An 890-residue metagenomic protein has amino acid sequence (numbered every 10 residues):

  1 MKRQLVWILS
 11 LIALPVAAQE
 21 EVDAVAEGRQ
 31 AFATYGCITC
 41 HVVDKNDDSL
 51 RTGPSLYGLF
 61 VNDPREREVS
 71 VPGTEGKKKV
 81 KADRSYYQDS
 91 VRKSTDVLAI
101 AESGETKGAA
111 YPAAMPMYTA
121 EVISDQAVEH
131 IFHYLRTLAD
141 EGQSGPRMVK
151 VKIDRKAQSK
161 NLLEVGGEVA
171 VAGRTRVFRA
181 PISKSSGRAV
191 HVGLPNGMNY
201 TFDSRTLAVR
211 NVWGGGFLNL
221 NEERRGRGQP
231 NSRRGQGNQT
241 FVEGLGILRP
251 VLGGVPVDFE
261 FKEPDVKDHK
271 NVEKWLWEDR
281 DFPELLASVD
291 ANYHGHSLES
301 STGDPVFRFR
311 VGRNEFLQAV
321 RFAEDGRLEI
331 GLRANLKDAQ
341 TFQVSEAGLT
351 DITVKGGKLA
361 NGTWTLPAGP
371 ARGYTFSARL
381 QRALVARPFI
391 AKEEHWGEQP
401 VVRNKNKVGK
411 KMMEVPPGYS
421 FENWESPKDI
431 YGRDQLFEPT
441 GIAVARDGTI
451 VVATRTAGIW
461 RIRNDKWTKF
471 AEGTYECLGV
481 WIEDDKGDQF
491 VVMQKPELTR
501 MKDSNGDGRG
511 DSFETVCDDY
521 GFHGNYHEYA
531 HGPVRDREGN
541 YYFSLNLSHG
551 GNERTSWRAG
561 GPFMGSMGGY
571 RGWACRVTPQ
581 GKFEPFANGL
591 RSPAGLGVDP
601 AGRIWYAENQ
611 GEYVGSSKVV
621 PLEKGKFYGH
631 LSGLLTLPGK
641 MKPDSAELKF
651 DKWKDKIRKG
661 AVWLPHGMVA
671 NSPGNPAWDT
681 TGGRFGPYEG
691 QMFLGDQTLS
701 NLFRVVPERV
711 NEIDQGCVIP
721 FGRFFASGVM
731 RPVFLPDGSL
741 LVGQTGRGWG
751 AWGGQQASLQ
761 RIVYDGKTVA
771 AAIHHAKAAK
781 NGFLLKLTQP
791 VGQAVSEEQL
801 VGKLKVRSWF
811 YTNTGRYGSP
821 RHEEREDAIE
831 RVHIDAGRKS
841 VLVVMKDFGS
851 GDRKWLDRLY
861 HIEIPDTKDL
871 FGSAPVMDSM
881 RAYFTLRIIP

Functional and structural regions predicted by a protein language model:
V16-A33, V80-K81: Electrostatic cytochrome c docking/interface patches
E21, Y111-V149, Y541: C-terminal capping alpha-helices of c-type cytochrome domains
G28, T34-D44, V91, M115 (+3 more regions): The canonical Cys-X-X-Cys-His
R29-Q30, V42-K93, P112-V122, K469: Gly/Gly-Pro-rich "capping" loops immediately C-terminal to redox-active cysteine motifs in periplasmic/lumenal
V149-F316, R327: Beta-strand-rich N-terminal accessory domains
V151-R155, R387-A770, Q793: Beta-propeller domains with acidic blade repeats across secreted/periplasmic ectodomains and cytosolic WD/CNH propellers
L384-P388, G766-I773, G792, I864-P890: Acidic, Ser/Thr/Gly/Pro-rich low-complexity segments and short DxT(G/T)-type signature motifs
K786-V832, P865-D869, S879-A882: Short, surface-exposed alpha-helix to beta-strand junction/turn motifs within ectodomains of secreted and cell-envelope
